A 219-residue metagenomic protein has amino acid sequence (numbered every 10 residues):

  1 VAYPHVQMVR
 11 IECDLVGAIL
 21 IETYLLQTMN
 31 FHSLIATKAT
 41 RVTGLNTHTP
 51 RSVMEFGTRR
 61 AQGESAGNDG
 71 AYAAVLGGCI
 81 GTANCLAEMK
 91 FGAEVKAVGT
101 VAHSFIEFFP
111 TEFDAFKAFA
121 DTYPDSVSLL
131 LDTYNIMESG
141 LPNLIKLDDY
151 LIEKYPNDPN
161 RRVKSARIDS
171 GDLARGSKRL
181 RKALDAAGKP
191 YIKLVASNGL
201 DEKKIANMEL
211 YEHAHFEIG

Functional and structural regions predicted by a protein language model:
A2-Y191, L200-E212: Buried, small/hydrophobic-residue-enriched core segments of structured protein domains
S128-L130, V195, E217: Structural detector of well-ordered beta-strand residues that form the stable sheet scaffold of enzyme domains
E212-G219: Glycine-rich phosphate-binding active-site loops on the catalytic face of alpha/beta enzymes
